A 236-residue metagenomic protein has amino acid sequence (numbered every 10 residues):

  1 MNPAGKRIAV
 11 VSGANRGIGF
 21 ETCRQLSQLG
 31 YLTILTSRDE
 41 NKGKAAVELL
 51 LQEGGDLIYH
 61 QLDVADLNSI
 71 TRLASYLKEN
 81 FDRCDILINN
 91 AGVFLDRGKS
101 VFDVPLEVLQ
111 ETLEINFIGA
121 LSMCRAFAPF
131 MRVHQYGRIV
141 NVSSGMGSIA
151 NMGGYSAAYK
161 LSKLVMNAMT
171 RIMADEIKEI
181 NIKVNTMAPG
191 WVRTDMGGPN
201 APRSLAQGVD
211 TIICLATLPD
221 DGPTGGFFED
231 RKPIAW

Functional and structural regions predicted by a protein language model:
N2-I34: Canonical Rossmann dinucleotide-binding motif of NAD(H)/NADP(H)-dependent dehydrogenases/reductases, specifically
L29-A45: Conserved glycine-rich Rossmann-like NAD(P)H-binding loop of the short-chain dehydrogenase/reductase
E40-N41, Q61-R72: The beta1-alpha1 cofactor-binding region of Rossmann-like NAD(H)/NADP(H)-dependent oxidoreductases
G54-D56, Y76-N89, L95-R97, K183 (+1 more regions): A glycine-rich helix->loop->beta "capping" turn within Rossmann-like NAD(P)(H)-dependent oxidoreductase domains
I88, M123-F127, M131, M169-T170 (+1 more regions): Hydrophobic positions on the long internal alpha-helix of Rossmann-like NAD(P)-dependent oxidoreductase domains
V93-L113, R132-K178: Catalytic loop of short-chain dehydrogenase/reductase
E179, T186-M187, G198-W236: C-terminal helical subdomain
